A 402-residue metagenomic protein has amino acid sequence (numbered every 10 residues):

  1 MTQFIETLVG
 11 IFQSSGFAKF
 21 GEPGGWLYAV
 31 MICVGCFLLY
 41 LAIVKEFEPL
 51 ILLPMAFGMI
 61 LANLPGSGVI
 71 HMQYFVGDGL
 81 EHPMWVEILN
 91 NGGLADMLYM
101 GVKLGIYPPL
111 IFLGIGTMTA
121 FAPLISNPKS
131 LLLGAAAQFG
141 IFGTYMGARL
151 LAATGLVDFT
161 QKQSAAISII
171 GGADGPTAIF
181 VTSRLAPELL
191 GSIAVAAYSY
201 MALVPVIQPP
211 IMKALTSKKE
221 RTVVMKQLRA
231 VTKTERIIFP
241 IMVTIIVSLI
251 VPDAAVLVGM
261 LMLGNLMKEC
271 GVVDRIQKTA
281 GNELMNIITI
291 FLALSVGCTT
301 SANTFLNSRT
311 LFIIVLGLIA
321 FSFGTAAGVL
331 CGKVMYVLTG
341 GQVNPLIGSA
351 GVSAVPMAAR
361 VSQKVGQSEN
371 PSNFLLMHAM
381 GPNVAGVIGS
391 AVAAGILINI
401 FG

Functional and structural regions predicted by a protein language model:
M1-P23, A29, F75-E87, N91 (+3 more regions): Intrinsically disordered, low-complexity non-transmembrane regions of multi-pass membrane transporters
G25, P123-Y145, S301-G328, A379-N383: Entry/N-cap segments of selected transmembrane alpha helices and their immediately preceding amphipathic helices
I43-L52, I70-M72, M97-L98, M118-L133 (+4 more regions): Interfacial helix-loop-helix linkers and transmembrane-helix boundary segments in multi-pass membrane proteins
L61, Y99-I125, G264-M267, M285-N307: Hydrophobic transmembrane alpha-helices of secondary-active transporters and Na+-translocating membrane complexes
M100-L104, F112-M118, L133-G143, G147 (+3 more regions): Alpha-helical membrane segments and immediately flanking helix-loop junctions that form or couple to the substrate/ion
E188-V206, L316-G324, I347: Alpha-helical transmembrane segments
A196-V272: Membrane-embedded hairpin module used as a gating/binding unit in multi-pass transport and secretion proteins
T244-C331: Transmembrane helical segments that form the transport core of multi-pass membrane transport proteins
